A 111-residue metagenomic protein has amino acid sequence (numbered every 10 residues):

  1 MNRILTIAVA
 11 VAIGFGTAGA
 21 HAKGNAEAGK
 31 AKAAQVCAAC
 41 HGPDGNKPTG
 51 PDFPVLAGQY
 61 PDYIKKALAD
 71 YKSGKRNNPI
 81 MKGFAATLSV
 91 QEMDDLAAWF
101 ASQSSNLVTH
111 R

Functional and structural regions predicted by a protein language model:
N2-A10, G14: Sec-dependent signal peptide recognition, specifically the positively charged N-region followed immediately by
L5, A33, K47-T49, N77: N-terminal alpha-helical segment
T17-G19: N-terminal signal peptide c-region/cleavage motif recognized by signal peptidases
K23-D44, Q59, V108-R111: Sequence/structural segment immediately N-terminal to covalent heme-attachment motifs in c-type and related
K30, N46-S73, K82-T87: Gly/Gly-Pro-rich "capping" loops immediately C-terminal to redox-active cysteine motifs in periplasmic/lumenal
A38, K66-A69, A98: Generic alpha-helical structural context detector
S73-R76, A85-R111: C-terminal capping alpha-helices of c-type cytochrome domains
